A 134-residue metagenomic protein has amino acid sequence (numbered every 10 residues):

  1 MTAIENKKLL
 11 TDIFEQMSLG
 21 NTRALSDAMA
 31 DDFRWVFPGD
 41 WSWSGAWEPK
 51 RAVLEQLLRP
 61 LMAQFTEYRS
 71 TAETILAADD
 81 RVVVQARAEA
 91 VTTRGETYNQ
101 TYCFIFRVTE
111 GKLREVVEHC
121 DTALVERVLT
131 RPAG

Functional and structural regions predicted by a protein language model:
T2-D32: Short acidic-aromatic low-complexity motifs
T2-E5, L9, L58-G134: A beta-strand edge to alpha-helix "cap/lid" segment located at domain peripheries
S18, F37, T93: Short glycine/serine/threonine-biased micro-segments
T22, K50-R51, T122: Residues at or immediately preceding the N-termini of alpha-helices
A30-D80: A solvent-exposed, acidic/Ser-Thr-rich amphipathic alpha-helical stretch
